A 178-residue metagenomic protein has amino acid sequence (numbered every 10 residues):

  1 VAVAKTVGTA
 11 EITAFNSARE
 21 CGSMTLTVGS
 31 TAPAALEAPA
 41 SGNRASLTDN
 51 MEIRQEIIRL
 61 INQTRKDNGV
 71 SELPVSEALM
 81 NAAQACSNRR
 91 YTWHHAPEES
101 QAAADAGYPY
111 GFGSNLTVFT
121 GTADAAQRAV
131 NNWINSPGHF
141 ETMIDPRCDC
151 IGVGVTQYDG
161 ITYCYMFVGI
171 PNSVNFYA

Functional and structural regions predicted by a protein language model:
V1-E37: Extracytoplasmic soluble-region selector
C21, G29-M51, V174-A178: Intrinsically disordered, low-complexity repeat and linker tracts
L36-T92: A short alpha-helix/helix-coil micro-patch that ends at or immediately precedes a cysteine
A45-I57, S71-L79, Y108, T117-A125 (+2 more regions): Extracytoplasmic/periplasmic, Sec-exported soluble proteins
K66-S71, A78, G111, C148-I151 (+1 more regions): Loop/turn elements at helix/coil->beta-strand transitions in domains of secreted/extracellular proteins
N81-A125, I144: Short, surface-exposed glycine/acidic/tryptophan-bearing loops
T122-A178: Disulfide-stabilized extracellular recognition modules
